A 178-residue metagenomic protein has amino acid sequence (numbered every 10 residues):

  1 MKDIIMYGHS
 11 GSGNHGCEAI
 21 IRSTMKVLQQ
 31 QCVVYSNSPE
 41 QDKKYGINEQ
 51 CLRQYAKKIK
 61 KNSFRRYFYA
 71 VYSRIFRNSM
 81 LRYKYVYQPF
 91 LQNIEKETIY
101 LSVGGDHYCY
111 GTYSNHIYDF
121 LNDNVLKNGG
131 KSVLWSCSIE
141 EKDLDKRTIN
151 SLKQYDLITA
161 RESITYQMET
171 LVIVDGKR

Functional and structural regions predicted by a protein language model:
K2-D143, R147: Aromatic- and Gly/Pro-rich donor/ligand-binding loops that form nucleotide- or phosphate-bearing donor binding pockets
V125-R178: Active-site-proximal region of nucleotide-activated glycan assembly enzymes, centered on histidine/acidic-rich loops
